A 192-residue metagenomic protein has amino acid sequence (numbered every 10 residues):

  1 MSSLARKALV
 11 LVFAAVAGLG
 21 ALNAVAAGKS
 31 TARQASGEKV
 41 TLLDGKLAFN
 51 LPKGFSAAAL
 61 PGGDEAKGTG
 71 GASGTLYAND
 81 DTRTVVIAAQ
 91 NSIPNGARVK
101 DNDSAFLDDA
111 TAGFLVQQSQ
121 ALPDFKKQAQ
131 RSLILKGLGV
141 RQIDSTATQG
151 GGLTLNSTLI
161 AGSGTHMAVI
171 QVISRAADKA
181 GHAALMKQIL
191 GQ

Functional and structural regions predicted by a protein language model:
S2-T84, A121-F125, G152-L153, Q171-Q192: N-terminal targeting sequences that direct proteins away from the cytosol to non-cytosolic compartments
L42-D44, L135, Q149-G150, S163: Structural motif
G54-S56, Q90-I93, I160-G162: A short, sequence-level motif marking secondary-structure junctions
E65-L155: Conserved polar/disulfide-associated segments of primarily extracytoplasmic proteins
Q90-I93, T165, I173-A176: An acidic-aromatic pocket/loop used at catalytic or ligand-binding sites
I143, T154-A168: A short, solvent-exposed beta-edge/loop patch
